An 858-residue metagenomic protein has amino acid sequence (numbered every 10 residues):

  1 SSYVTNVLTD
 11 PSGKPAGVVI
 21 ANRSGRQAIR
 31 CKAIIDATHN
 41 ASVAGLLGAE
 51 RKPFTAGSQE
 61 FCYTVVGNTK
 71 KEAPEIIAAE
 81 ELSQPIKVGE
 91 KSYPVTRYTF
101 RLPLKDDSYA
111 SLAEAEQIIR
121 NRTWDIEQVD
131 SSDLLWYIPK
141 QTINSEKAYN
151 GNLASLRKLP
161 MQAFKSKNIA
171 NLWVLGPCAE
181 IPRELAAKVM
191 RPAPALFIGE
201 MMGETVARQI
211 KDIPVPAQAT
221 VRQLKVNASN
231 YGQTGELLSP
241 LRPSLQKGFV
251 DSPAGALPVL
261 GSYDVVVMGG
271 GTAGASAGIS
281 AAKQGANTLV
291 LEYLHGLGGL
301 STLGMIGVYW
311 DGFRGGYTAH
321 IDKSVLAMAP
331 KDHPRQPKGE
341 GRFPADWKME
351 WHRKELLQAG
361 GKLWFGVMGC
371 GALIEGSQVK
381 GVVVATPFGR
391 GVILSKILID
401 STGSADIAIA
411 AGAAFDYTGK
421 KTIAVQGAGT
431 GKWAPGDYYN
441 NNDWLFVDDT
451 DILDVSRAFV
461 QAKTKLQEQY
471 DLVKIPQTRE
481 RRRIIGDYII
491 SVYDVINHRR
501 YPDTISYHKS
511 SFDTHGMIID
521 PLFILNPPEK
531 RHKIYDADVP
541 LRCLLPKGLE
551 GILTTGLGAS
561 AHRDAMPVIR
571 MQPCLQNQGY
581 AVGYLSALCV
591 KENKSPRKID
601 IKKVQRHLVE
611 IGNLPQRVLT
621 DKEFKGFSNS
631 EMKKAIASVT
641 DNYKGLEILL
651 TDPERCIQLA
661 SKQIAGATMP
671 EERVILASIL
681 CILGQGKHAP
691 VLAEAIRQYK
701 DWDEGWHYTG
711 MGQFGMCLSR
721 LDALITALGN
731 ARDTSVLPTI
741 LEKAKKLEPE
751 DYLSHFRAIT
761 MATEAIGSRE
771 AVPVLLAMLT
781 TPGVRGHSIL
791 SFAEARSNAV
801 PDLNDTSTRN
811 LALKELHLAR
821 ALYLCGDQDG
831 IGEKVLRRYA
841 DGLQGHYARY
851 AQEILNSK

Functional and structural regions predicted by a protein language model:
S1, G304-E340, D346-K354: N-terminal glycine-rich dinucleotide-binding loop that anchors FAD/FMN and/or NAD(P) in oxidoreductases
S1, T5-G17, A21-A33, A37-V259 (+13 more regions): Flavin (FAD/FMN)-binding glycine-rich loop and adjacent Rossmann-like elements that form
L257-A273: Beta1/beta-strand and adjacent pyrophosphate-binding region of the FAD-binding site in flavoprotein oxidoreductases
G278, A282: Gly/Ala-rich phosphate-binding loop of Rossmann-like dinucleotide-binding domains, activating on the conserved
K283-L303: Glycine-rich FAD pyrophosphate-binding loop
T640-E654, K662-G666, E671-G686, E694 (+7 more regions): Structural detector for internal amphipathic alpha-helices that build alpha-solenoid repeat scaffolds
L692-D701, K743-K745, L775-H787, K834 (+1 more regions): Long, well-ordered core segments of solenoidal/helical folds
